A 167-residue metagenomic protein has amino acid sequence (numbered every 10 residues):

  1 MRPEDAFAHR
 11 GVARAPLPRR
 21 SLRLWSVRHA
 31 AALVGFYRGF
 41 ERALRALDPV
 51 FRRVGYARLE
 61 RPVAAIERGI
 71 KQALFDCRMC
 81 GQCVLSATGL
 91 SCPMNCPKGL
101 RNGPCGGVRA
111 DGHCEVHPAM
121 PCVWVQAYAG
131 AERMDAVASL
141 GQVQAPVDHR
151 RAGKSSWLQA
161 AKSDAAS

Functional and structural regions predicted by a protein language model:
R2-S167: Ferredoxin-type iron-sulfur electron-transfer modules and their immediate structural context
